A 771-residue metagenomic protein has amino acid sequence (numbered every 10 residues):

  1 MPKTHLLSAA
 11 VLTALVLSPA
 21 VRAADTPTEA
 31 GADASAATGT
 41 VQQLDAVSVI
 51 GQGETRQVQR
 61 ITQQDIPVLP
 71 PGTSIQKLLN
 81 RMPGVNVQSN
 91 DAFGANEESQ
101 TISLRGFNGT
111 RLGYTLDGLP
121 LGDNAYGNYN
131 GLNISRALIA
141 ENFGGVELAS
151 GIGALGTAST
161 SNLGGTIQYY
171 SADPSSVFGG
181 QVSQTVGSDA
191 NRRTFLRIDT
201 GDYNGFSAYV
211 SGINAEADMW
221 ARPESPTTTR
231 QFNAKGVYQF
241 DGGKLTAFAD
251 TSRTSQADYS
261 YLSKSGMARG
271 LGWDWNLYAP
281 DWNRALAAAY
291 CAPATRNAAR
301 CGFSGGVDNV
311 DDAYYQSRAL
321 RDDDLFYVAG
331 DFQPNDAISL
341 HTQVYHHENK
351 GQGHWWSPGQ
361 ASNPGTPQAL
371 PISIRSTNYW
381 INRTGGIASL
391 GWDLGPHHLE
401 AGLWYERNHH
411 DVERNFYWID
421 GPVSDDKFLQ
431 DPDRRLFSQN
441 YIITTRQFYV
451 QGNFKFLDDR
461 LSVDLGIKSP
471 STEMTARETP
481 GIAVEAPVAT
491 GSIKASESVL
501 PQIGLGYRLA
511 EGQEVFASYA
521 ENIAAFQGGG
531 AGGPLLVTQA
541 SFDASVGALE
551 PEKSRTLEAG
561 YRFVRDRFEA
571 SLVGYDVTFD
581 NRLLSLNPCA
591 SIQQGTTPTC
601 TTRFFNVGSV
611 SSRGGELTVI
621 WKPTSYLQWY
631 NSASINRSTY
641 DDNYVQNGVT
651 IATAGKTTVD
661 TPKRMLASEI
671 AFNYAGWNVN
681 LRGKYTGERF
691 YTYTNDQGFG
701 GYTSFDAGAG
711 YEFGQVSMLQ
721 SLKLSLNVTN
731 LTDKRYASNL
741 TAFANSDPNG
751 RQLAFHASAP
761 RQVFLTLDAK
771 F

Functional and structural regions predicted by a protein language model:
S8-A10, I503, A517, P551 (+4 more regions): Conserved C-terminal beta-signal and adjacent last beta-strands/turns of outer-membrane beta-barrel proteins
A24-G31, F456-D458, E569, G574-D580 (+5 more regions): Gram-negative outer-membrane beta-barrel transporters
E29-S176, A559: Acidic, small-polar-rich N-terminal luminal/periplasmic segments of exported/outer-membrane proteins
A125-Y129, E141-S150, A154-N233, Y238-L245 (+2 more regions): Outer-membrane beta-barrel translocator/receptor signature
R197-P223, T227-N233, S339-I387, I443-P487 (+2 more regions): Surface-exposed extracellular loop regions of Gram-negative outer-membrane beta-barrel proteins
V237, K244-Y327, W355-S373, S424-P432 (+1 more regions): Acidic/polar loop-and-plug regions of large Gram-negative outer-membrane beta-barrel proteins
A329-Y345, G351-W355, R508, E514-A520 (+5 more regions): Membrane-embedded beta-barrel scaffold of Gram-negative outer-membrane proteins
I381, P396-H398, W404-E406, L436-F579 (+3 more regions): Structural signature of Gram-negative outer-membrane beta-barrels, strongest in the C-terminal barrel of TonB-dependent
